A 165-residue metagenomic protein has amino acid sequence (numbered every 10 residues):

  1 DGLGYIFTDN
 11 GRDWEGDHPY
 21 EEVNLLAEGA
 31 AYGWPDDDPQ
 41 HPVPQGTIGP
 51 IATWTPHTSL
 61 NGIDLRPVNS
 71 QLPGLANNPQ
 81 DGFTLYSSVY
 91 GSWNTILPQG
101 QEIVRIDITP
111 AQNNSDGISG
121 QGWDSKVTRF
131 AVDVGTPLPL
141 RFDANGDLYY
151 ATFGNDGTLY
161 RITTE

Functional and structural regions predicted by a protein language model:
D1-V127: Beta-propeller domain segments
W34, F130, I162: Hydrophobic residues at beta-strand termini and immediately following loops that shape nucleotide-binding pockets
P56, V132-V134: Conserved loop/turn at the beginning of each blade in beta-propeller domains
D107-P110, V134, R141-A144: Short leucine-rich amphipathic alpha-helical surface patches
K126, P137-P139: Short glycine-rich, acidic/polar surface loops and turns
P139-E165: Blade-level signature of beta-propeller repeat domains, shared across WD40, Kelch, NHL, RCC1 and BNR/Asp-box propellers
